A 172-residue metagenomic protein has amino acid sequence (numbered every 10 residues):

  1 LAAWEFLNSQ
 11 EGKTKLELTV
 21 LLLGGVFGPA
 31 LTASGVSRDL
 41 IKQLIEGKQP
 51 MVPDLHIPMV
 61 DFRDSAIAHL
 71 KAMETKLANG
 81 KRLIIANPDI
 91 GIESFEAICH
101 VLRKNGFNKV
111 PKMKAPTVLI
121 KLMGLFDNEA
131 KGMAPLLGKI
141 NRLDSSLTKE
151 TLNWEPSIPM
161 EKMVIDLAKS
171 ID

Functional and structural regions predicted by a protein language model:
L1-L18: Active-site Tyr-X1-5-Lys
G12-L16, G28-L40, A72-L83: Glycine/proline-rich active-site loop of Rossmann-fold NAD(P)-dependent oxidoreductases
V20, P53-A66, R82, I92 (+1 more regions): Conserved loop-to-helix N-cap of the C-terminal "lid" that shapes the substrate pocket in Rossmann-like
L23-P29, P88: Proline-glycine-enriched beta-turn/loop adjacent to the NAD(P) cofactor-binding site in Rossmann-like oxidoreductases
P29-A33, R38-V60, D64: A conserved pocket-lining segment of Rossmann-fold NAD(P)-dependent short-chain dehydrogenase/reductase
A68-K131, P159-I171: Mid/C-terminal beta-alpha module of Rossmann-like enzyme folds, strongest in SDR-family dehydrogenases/epimerases
M123-E155: Conserved C-terminal active-site "lid" loop/helix of NAD(P)H-dependent oxidoreductases that clamps the redox cofactor
